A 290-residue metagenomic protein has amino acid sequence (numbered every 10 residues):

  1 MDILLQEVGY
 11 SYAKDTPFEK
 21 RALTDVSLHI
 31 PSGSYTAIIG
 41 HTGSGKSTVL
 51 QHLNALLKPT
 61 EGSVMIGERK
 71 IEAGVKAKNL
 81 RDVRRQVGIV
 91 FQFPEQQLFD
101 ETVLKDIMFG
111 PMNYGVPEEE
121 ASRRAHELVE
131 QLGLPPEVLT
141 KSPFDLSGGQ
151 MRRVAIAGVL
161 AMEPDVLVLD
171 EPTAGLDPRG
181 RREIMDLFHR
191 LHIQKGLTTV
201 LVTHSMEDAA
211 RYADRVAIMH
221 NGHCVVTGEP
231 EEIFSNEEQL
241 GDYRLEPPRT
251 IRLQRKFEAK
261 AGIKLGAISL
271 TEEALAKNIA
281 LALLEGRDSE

Functional and structural regions predicted by a protein language model:
K14, S63-D82: ABC ATPase NBD Q-loop/coupling interface
N54: Helix-to-loop junction immediately C-terminal to a conserved catalytic motif
E119-E137: Conserved ABC ATPase "signature" region
S142-L146, Q150: Conserved ABC ATPase signature
E163: Conserved catalytic motifs of ABC-family nucleotide-binding domains
L167-D170: Catalytic Walker B motif of ABC-type/P-loop ATPase nucleotide-binding domains
N221-G222: Conserved ABC ATPase "signature" C-loop
